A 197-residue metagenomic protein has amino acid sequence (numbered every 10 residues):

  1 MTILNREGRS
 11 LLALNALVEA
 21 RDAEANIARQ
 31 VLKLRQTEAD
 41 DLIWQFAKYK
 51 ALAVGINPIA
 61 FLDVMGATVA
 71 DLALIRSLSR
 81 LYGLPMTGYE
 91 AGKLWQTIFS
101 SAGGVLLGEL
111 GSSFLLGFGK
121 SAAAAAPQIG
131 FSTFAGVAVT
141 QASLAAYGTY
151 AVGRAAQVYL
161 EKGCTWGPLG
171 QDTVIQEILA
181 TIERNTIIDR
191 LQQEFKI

Functional and structural regions predicted by a protein language model:
M1-A47: C-terminal end of P-loop GTPase domains and the immediately downstream helical coupling element
V18-Q30, S77-L94, T173-V174: Juxtamembrane inter-helical linkers in multi-pass membrane proteins
V31-A70, Q96-G108: Transmembrane alpha-helical segments and their cytosolic interface motifs in multi-pass membrane proteins
A39, E90-L94, I98, F131 (+2 more regions): Hydrophobic, aromatic-rich alpha-helical transmembrane segments and their membrane-interface anchor motifs
L52-M65, L116-L144: Short hydrophobic membrane-inserting alpha-helices and related fusion/pore-forming segments
G66-W95, Q141-W166: Membrane-interface alpha-helices
L106-F114, F118, A122, R190 (+1 more regions): Hydrophobic alpha-helical segments of membrane proteins
Q128-I197: Charge-biased C-terminal accessory regions appended to nucleic-acid-, cytoskeletal NTPase
